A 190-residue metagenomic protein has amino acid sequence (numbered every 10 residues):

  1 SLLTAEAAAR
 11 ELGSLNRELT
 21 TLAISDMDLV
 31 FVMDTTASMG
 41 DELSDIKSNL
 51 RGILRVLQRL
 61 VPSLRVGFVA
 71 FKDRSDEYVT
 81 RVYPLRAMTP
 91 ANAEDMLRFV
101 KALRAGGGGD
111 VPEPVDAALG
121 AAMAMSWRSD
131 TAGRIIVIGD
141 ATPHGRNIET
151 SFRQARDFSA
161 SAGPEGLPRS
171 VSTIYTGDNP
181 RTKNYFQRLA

Functional and structural regions predicted by a protein language model:
S1-A190: Divalent cation-coordinating acidic motifs and surrounding scaffolds that mediate Ca2+/Mg2+/Mn2+/Zn2+-dependent binding
